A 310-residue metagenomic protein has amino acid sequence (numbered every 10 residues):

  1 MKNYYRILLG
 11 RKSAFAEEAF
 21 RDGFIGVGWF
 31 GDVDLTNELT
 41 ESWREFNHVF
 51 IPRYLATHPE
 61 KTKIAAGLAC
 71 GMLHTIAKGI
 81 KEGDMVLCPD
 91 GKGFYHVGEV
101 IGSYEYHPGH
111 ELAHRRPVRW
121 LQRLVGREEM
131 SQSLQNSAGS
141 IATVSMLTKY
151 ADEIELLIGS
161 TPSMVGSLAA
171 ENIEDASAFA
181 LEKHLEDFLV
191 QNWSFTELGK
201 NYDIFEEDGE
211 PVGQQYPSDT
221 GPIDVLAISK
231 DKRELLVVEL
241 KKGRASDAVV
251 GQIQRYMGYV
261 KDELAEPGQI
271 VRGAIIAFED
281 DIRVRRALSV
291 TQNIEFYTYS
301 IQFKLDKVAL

Functional and structural regions predicted by a protein language model:
M1-N37: OB-fold ssDNA-binding interfaces and closely related basic DNA-contact patches used across DNA replication/repair
N3-Y4, G10, I25-V27, E41 (+6 more regions): Charged, terminal alpha-helix-loop-beta segments that serve as non-catalytic nucleic-acid engagement and/or assembly
F15-E18, H96-V97, R127-E128: Short helix/loop capping segments that flank catalytic or ligand/cofactor-binding pockets
A65-I76: Short alpha-helix capping/helix-loop boundary micro-motifs
E82-V86: Loop/turn positions that initiate beta-strands
G93-E105: Short beta-strand-centered aromatic/proline hotspots
Y104-R119: Short, solvent-exposed secondary-structure boundary/capping segments
